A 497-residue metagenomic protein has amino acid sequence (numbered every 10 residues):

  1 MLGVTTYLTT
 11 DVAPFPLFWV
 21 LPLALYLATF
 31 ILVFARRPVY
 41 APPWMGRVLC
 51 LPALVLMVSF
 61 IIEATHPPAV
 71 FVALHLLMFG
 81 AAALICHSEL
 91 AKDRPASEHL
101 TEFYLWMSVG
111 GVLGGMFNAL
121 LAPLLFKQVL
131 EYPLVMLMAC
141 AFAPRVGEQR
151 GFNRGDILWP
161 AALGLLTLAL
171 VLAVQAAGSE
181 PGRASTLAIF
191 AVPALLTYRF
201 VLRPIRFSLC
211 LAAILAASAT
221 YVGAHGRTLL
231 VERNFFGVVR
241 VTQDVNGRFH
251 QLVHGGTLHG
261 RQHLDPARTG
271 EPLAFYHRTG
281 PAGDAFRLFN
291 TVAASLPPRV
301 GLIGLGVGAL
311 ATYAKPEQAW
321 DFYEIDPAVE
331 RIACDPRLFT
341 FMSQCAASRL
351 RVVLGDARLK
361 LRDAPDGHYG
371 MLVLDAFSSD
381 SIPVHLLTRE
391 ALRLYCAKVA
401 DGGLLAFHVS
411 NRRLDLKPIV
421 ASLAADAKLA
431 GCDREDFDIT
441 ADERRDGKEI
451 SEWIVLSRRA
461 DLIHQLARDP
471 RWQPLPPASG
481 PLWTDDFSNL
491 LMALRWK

Functional and structural regions predicted by a protein language model:
M1-Q473, A478, S488-K497: Alpha-helical transmembrane segments of multi-pass membrane proteins
T484-D485: Acidic/polar residues in short coil/turn loops that connect beta-strands within repeat-based beta-sheet scaffolds
